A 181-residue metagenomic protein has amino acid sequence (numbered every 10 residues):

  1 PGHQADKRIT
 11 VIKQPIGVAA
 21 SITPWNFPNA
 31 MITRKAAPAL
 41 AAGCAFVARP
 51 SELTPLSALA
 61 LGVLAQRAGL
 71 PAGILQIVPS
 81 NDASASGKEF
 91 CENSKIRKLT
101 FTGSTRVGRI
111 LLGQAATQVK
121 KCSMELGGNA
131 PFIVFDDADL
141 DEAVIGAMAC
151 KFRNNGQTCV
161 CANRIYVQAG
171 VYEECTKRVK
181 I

Functional and structural regions predicted by a protein language model:
P1-A36, L70, L75-N81: N-terminal Rossmann NAD(P)-binding subdomain characteristic of aldehyde/semialdehyde dehydrogenases
R8-I9, Q76-T100: A structured beta-alpha segment of the ubiquitous adenosine-cofactor-binding alpha/beta core
K13-V18, F27, A42, P71-G73 (+4 more regions): Short coil/turn connectors at secondary-structure junctions
I32-S86: PLP-dependent aminotransferase-like
A36-A37, G87, G108, V144: Generic hydrophobic/aromatic pocket-lining and core-packing "Φ" positions
A58-R67, A83-S94, R106-T117, I133-D137: Active-site pre-lysine segment of PLP-dependent enzymes
K98, R106-I181: ALDH superfamily catalytic-core signature
